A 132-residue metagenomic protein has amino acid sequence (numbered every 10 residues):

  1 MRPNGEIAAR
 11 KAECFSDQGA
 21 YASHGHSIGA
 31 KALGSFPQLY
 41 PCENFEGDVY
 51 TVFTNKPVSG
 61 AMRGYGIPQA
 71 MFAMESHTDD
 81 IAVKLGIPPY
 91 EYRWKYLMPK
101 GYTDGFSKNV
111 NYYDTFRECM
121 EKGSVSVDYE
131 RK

Functional and structural regions predicted by a protein language model:
M1-E6, V83-P89, E130: Secondary-structure transition/capping motifs at alpha-helix termini and the adjoining loop/turn into the next element
M1-H77: Glycine-rich loop/linker segments at domain edges
A8-E13, P89-M98, K132: Beta-strand segments within the central parallel beta-sheet cores of soluble alpha/beta enzyme folds
S35, E75, L85, Y112-C119: Active-site-proximal structural scaffolding
L39, N55, P89-Y90, Y113-M120: Alpha-helix initiation and N-capping motif
M62-T103: Long hydrophobic segments that form regular secondary structure
L97-K132: Helix-loop-helix junctions that connect adjacent transmembrane helices in secondary transporters/permeases, recognized
